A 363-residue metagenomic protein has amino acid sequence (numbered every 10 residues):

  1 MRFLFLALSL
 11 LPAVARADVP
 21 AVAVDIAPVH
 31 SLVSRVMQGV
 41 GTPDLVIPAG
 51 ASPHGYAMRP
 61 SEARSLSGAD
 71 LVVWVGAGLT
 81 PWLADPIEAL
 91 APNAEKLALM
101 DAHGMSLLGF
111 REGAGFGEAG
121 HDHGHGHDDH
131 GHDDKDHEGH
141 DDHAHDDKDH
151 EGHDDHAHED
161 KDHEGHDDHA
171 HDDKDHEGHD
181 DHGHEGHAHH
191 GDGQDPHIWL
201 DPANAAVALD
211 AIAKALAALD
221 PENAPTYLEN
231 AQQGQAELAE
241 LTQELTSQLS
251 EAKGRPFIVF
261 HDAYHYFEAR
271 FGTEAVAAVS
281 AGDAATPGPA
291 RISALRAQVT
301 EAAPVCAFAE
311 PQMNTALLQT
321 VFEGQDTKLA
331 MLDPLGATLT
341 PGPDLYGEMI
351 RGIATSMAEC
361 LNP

Functional and structural regions predicted by a protein language model:
R2-A13: Bacterial N-terminal signal peptides
A17-P363: Extracytoplasmic metal-acquisition and chelation regions
